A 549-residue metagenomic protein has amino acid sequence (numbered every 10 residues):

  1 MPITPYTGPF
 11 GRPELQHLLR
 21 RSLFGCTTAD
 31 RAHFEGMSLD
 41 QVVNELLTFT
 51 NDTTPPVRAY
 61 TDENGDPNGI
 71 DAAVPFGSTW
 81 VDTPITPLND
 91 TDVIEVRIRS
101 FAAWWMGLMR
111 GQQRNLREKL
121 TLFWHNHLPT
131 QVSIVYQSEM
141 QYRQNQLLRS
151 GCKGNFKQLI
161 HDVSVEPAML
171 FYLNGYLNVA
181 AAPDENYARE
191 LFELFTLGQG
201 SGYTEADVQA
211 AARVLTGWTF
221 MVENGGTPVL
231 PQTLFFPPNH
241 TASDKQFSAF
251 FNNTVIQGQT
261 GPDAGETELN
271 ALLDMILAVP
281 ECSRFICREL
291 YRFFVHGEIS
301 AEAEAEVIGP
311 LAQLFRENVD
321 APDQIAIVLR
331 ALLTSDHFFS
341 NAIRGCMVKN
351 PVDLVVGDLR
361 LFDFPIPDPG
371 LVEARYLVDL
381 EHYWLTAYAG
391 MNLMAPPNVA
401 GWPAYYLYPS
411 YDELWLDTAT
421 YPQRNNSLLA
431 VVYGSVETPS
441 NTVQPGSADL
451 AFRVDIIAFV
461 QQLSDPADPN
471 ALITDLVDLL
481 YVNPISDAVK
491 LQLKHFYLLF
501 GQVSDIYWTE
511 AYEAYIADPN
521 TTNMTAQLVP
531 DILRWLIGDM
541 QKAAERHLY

Functional and structural regions predicted by a protein language model:
M1, A72-L88, I98-W105, Q137-L377 (+2 more regions): Active-site substrate-binding loop specific to GH73 endo-beta-N-acetylglucosaminidase modules in bacterial autolysins
M1-P2, E14, D40, D52: Eukaryotic PEST-like, Ser/Thr/Pro-rich intrinsically disordered regions enriched for SP/TP/PP repeats and acidic
P2-T27, V279, S283, C287-D320 (+1 more regions): Flexible, low-complexity segments enriched for small/polar residues
L15, R31, L39-V42, V208 (+1 more regions): Hydrophobic/aromatic residues in well-formed alpha-helices
T28-R149, Y497, V503-D518, M524: N-terminal accessory alpha/beta regions
